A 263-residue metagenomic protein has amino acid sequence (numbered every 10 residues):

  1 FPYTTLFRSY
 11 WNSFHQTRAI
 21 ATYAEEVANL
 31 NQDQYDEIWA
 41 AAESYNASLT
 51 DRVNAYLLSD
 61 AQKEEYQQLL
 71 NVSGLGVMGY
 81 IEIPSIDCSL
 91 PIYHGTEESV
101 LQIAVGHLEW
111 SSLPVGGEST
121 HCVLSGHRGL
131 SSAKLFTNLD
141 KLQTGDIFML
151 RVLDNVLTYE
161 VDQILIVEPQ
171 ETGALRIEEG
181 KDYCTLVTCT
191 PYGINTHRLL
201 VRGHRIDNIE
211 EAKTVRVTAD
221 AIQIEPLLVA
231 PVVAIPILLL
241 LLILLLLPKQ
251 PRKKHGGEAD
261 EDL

Functional and structural regions predicted by a protein language model:
F1, L227-L238: Hydrophobic H-region at the start of alpha-helical membrane spans
F1-P226, P251-E258: Solvent-exposed, non-transmembrane regions of membrane-associated and secreted proteins
I235-Q250: Alpha-helical transmembrane segments
E261-L263: Solvent-exposed, low-complexity, intrinsically disordered, charge-rich segments adjacent to transmembrane helices
